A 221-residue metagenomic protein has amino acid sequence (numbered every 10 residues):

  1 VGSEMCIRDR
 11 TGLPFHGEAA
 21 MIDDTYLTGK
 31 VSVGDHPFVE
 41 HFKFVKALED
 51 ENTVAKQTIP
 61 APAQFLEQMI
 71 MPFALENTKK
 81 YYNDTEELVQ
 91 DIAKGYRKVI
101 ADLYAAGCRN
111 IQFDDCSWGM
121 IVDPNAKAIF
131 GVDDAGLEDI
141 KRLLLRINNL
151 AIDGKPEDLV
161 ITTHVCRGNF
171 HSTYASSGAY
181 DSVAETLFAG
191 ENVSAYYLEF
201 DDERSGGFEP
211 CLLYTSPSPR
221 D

Functional and structural regions predicted by a protein language model:
G2-D9, Y214-D221: Conserved small/polar residues in nucleotide/adenosyl-binding loops
R8-A106, N110, S117-A135, D139: Active-site-proximal, glycine-rich beta->alpha crossover segments in alpha/beta enzymes that shape flexible
D50, A184-S216, R220: Catalytic-face loop-and-helix region of soluble metabolic enzyme cores
A55-I59, I111-F113, I161-V165, S194-L198 (+1 more regions): Hydrophobic faces of well-ordered beta-strands that scaffold small-molecule active sites in alpha/beta enzyme cores
P60-Q64, C116-W118, C166-F170, F200-E203 (+1 more regions): Active-site beta-loop-alpha junctions enriched in small/polar residues
Q68-P72, P124-A126, T173-D181, G206-L213: Distinct, well-ordered alpha-helical segments
G95-I100, S176-T186: Short, acidic/polar
E138-P156: Alpha-helix-loop-beta-strand connector modules within alpha/beta enzyme cores
